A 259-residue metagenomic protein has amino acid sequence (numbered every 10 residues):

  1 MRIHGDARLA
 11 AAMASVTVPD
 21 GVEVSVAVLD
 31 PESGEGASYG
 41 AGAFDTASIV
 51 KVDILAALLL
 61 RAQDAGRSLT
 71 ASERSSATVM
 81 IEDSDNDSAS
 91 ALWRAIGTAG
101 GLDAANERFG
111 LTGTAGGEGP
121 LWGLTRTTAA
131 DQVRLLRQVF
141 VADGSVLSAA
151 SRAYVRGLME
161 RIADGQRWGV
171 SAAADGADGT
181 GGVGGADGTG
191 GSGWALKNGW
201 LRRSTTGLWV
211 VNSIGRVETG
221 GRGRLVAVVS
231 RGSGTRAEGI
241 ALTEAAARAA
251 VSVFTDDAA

Functional and structural regions predicted by a protein language model:
R2-V24, L29-S33, R94-A259: Penicillin-recognizing serine hydrolase domain
G34, A43-R67, M80, V226: Active-site SXXK
S38-D45, E118-L121: A short glycine/serine-rich beta->alpha loop
A43, S48-K51, E73, T125-A129 (+1 more regions): Short, conserved glycine- and acidic-residue-centered signature motifs in active-site or ligand-binding loops
F44, R67-S75, T205, A237: Residues at secondary-structure transition points
L55, E82-N86, Q132, L136-R137: Acidic/polar active-site rim loop that often engages polyanionic ligands
A62-G113, T128: Conserved catalytic neighborhood of penicillin-recognizing serine enzymes
